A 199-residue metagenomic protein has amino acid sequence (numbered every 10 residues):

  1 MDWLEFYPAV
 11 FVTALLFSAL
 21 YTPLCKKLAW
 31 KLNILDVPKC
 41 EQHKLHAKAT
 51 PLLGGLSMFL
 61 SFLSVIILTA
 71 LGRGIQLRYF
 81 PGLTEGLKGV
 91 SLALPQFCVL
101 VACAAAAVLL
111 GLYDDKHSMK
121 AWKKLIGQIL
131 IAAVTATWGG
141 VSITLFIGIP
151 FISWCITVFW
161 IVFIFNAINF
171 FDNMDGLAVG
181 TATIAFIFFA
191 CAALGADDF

Functional and structural regions predicted by a protein language model:
D2-F199: "…together with the soluble PPM/PP2C metallo-phosphatase catalytic core" -> "…together with the soluble PPM/PP2C
